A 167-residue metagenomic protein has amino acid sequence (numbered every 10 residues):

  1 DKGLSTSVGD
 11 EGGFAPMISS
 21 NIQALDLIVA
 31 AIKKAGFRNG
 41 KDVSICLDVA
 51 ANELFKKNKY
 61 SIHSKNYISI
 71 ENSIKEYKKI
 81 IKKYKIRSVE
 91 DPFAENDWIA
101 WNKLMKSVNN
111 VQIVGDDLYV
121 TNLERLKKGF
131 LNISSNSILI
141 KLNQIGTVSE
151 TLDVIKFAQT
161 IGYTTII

Functional and structural regions predicted by a protein language model:
D1-G9: Mobile "lid/hinge" segments at catalytic clefts and subdomain interfaces of large enzymes
L4, G13-F14, T147: Gly/Ser/Thr-rich helix-start
D10-N21, E90-P92: Conserved short loop/turn motifs at secondary-structure junctions
I22-I167: Catalytic core of soluble alpha/beta enzymes
